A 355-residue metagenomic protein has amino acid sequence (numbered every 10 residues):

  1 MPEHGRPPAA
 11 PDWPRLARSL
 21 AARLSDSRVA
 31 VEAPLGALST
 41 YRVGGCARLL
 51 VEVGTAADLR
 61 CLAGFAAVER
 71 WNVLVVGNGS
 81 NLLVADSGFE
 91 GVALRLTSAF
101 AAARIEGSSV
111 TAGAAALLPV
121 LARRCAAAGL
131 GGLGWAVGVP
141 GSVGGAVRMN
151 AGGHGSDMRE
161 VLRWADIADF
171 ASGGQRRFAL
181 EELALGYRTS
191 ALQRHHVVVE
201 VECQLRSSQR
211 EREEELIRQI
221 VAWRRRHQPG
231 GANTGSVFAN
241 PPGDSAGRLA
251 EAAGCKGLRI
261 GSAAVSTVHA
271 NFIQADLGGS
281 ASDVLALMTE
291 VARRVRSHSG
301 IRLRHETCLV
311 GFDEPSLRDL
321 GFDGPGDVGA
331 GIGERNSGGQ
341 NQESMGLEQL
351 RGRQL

Functional and structural regions predicted by a protein language model:
P2-V143, V147: Anion-binding (especially nucleotide phosphate/pyrophosphate-binding) glycine-rich loop and adjoining beta-alpha core
H4, Q340-Q342, Q349, Q354: Low-complexity, intrinsically disordered or signal/transmembrane-proximal segments
R6, R318, R335, R351-R353: Basic polycationic patches enriched in arginine
L16-L20, L62-A66, E215-I220, L287-V291: Short amphipathic alpha-helices in soluble, non-transmembrane regions that often serve as interface/regulatory elements
A30-V31, S39, V43, L82 (+4 more regions): Phosphate/pyrophosphate- and phosphate-bearing ligand-binding catalytic cores of soluble enzymes
G44-G45, L49-A56, L83-A101, R148-L180 (+1 more regions): Structural signature of FAD isoalloxazine-binding scaffolds in flavoprotein oxidoreductases
N81-L82, A122-C125, L133-V137, V147-D157 (+3 more regions): A generic local secondary-structure boundary/capping motif
